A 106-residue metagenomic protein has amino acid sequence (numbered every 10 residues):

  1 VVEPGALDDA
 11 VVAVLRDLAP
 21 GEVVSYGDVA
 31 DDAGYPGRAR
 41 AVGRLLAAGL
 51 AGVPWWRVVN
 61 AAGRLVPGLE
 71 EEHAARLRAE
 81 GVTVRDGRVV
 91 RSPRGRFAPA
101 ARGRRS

Functional and structural regions predicted by a protein language model:
V1-S106: Nucleic acid-binding interface residues in structured DNA/RNA-binding domains, emphasizing the DNA-engaging scaffolds
